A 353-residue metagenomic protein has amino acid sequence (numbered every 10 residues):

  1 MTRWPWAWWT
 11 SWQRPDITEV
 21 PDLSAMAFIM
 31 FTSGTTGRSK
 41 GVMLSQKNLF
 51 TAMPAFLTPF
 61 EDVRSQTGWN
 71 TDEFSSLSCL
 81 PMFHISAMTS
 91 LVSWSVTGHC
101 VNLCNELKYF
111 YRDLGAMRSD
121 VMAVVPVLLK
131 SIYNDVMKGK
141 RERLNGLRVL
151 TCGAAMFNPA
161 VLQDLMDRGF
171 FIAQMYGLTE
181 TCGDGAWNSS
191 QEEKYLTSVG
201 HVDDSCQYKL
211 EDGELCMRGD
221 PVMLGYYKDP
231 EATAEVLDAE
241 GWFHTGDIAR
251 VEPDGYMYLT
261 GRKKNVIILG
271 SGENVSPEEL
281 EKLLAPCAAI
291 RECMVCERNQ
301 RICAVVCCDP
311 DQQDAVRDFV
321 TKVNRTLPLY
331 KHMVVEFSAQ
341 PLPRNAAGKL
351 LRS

Functional and structural regions predicted by a protein language model:
M1-L23, V136-K138, L342: ANL superfamily adenylate-forming
W12-F31, G37-R38, R64-S75: Conserved pre-ATP/AMP-binding loop-to-beta segment of ANL
A27-P54: Conserved AMP-binding A3 loop
F50-S75, M82-A123, V127-G146: Conserved AMP-binding/adenylation subdomain of ANL enzymes
L114, D120-V124, I132-K194, Q207: Gly/Ser/Thr-rich phosphate-binding loop
H201-V202, D212-V236, Y256, E273-V275: Conserved ATP/PPi-binding loop(s) of AMP-dependent carboxylate-activating enzymes
G219, L224-G225, I248-P328: AMP-binding/adenylate-forming catalytic core of the ANL superfamily
F337-S353: Flexible lysine-rich "adenylation lid" loop at the C-terminal edge of ANL adenylation domains
